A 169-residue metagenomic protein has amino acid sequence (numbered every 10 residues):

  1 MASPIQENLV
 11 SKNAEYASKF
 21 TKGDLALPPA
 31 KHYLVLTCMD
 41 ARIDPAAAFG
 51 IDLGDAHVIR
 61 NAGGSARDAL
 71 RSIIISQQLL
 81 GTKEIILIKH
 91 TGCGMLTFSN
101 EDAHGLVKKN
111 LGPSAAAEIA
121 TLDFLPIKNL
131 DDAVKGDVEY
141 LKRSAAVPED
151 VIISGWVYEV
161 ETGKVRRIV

Functional and structural regions predicted by a protein language model:
A2-A30, G64-R71, I75-L80, M95-V169: Divalent-metal-activated hydrolytic enzyme cores
N13, V35, I59, L87 (+1 more regions): Divalent metal-coordination and catalytic microenvironments
E15-I51: N-terminal short beta-loop-beta anion/metal-coordinating cradle
H32-V35, D55-H57, E84-I86, S154: Structural motif
C38, N61, H90, Y158: Cofactor-binding loop segments of dinucleotide-utilizing enzymes, especially the Rossmann-like FAD- and NAD(P)+-binding
M39-R42, T91-M95: Gly/Ser/Thr-rich loops at beta-strand to alpha-helix junctions that form or flank small-molecule/cofactor-binding
A41, P45-S72: A glycine-rich, hydrophobic loop/mini-helix early in the fold
G81-C93: Ordered, amphipathic secondary-structure segments that act as subunit-interaction surfaces in large macromolecular
